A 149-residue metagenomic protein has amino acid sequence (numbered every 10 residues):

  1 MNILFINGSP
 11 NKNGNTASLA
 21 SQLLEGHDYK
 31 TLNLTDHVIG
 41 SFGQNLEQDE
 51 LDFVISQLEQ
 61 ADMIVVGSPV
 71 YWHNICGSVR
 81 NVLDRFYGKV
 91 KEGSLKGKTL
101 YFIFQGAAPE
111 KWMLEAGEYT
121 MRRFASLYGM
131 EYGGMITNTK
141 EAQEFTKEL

Functional and structural regions predicted by a protein language model:
M1-E92, R122, S126-L149: N-terminal beta1-alpha1-beta2 submodule of the flavodoxin-like/Rossmannoid cofactor-binding fold
K96-M135: Short, glycine-/small-residue-rich phosphate/pyrophosphate-handling segment
